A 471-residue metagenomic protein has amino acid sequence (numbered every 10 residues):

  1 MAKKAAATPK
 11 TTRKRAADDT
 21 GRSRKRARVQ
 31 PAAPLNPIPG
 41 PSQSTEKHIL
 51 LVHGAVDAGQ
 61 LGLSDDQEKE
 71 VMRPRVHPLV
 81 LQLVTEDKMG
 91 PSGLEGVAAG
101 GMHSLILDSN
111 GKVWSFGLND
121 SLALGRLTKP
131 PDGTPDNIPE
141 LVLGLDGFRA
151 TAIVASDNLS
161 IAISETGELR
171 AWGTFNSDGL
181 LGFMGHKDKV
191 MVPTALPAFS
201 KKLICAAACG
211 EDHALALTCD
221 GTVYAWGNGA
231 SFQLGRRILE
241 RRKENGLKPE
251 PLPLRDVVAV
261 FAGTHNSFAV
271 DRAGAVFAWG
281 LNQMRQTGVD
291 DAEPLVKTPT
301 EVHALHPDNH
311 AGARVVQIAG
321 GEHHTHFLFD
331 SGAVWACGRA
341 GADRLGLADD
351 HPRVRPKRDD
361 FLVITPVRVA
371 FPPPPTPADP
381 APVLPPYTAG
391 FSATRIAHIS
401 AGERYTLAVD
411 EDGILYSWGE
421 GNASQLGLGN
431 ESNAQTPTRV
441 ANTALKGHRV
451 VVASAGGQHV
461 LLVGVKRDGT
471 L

Functional and structural regions predicted by a protein language model:
M1-R24: PEST-like, low-complexity acidic/proline-rich intrinsically disordered segments, predominantly at protein N-termini
K14, R26-R28, P37-E46, L50-R73 (+10 more regions): Short glycine/serine- and acidic-residue-enriched loop/turn motifs that recur at repeat junctions
K47-H48, M102, N110-G111, D157-N158 (+11 more regions): Short coil/turn segments that connect the beta-strands within blades of beta-propeller domains
V52, H103-I106, S115, L159-A162 (+10 more regions): Conserved core positions of repeat-based scaffolds
V71, H77-A98, M102-D178, V190 (+1 more regions): Eukaryotic helix-linker segments that join adjacent hydrophobic helices
K88, V142-L145, L196-F199, E250-L254 (+3 more regions): Surface loop/turn motifs at the tips and blade-to-blade linkers of beta-strand repeat domains
G100, L107-D108, L145, S156 (+13 more regions): Structural WD40 beta-propeller signal
I153-L159, S164-H303, I318: Solenoidal tandem-repeat scaffolds enriched in leucines and small polar residues
